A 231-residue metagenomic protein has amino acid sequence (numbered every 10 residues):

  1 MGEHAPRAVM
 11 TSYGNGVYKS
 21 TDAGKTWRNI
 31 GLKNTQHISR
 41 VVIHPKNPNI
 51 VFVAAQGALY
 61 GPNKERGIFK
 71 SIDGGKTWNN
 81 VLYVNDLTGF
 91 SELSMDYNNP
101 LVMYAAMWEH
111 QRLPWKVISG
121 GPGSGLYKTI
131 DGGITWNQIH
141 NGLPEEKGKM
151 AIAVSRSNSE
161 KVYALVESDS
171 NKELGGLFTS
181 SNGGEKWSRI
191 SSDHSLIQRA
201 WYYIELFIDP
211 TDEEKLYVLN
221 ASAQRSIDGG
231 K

Functional and structural regions predicted by a protein language model:
M1-K231: Beta-propeller blade termini and top-face loops
